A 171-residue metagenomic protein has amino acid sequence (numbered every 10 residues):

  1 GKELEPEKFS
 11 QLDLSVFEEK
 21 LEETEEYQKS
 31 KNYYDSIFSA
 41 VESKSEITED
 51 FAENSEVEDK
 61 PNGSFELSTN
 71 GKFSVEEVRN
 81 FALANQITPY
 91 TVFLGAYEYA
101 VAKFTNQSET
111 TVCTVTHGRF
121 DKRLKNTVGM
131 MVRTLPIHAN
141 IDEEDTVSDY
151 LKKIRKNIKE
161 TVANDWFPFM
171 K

Functional and structural regions predicted by a protein language model:
G1-F9: Active-site-proximal acidic secondary-structure segment that organizes catalysis
K8, E49-E53, T114-G118, K171: A general secondary-structure junction signal
F9-G63, D145: Short amphipathic alpha-helices and their capping loops
S10-S15, M130-P136: Short acidic (Asp/Glu) and glycine-rich catalytic loops that position anionic groups and cofactors
E26-K29, N54-D121, V132-T134, I141 (+1 more regions): Gly/Ser/Thr-rich phosphate-binding loops and adjoining beta-strand/alpha-helix segments that form adenosine-phosphate
D35-S43, L83-A84, M131-K171: Helical lid/core segments from catalytic subdomains that handle acyl or acyl-like groups
L124-M130: Short glycine/proline-enriched loop/turn "hinge" motifs that connect secondary-structure elements and lie
